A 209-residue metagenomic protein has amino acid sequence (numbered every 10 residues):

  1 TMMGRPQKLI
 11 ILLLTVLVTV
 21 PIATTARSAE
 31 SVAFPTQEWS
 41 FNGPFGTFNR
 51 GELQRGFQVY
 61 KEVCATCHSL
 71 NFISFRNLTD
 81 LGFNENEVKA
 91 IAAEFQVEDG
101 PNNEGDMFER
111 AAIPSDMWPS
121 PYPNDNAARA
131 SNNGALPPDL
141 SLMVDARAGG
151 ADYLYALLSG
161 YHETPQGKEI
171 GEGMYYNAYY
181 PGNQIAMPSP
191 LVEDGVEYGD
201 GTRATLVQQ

Functional and structural regions predicted by a protein language model:
M3-T47, Q209: Post-cleavage N-terminal segment of exported redox proteins
A33-Q58, S69-F83, E87-V88: Electrostatic cytochrome c docking/interface patches
G43, I73, E87-D116: Acidic/histidine-rich catalytic neighborhood
Q58-L70, D116-D125, L136-D145, Y153: C-type cytochrome heme c attachment motif
V63-C64, H68-N71, V144-R147, L158-P165 (+2 more regions): Sec/Tat-exported extracytoplasmic proteins
E98, G105-P119, N124-R129, G182-L191: Extracytosolic (periplasmic/ER-lumenal) interhelical loops and adjacent juxtamembrane/interface segments of multi-pass
A135-K168, E172-Y175: Acidic, glycine-rich loop-and-strand cores that form catalytic or ligand-binding grooves in diverse globular domains
Y179-Q208: Extended, hydrophilic extramembrane loops/domains of integral membrane proteins
